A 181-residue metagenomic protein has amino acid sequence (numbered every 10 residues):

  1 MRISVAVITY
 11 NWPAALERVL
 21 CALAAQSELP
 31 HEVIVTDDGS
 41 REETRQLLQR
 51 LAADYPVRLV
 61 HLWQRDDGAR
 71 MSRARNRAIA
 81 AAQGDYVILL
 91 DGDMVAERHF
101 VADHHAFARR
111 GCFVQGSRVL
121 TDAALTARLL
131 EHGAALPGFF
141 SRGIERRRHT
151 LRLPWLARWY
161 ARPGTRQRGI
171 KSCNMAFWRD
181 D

Functional and structural regions predicted by a protein language model:
R2-S4, E32: Cell-envelope/extracellular polymer assembly enzymes that use nucleotide-activated donors
W12-A25: Short, well-formed alpha-helical segments that are part of the catalytic scaffolds of diverse glycosyltransferases
A22, L29, D37-L47, G68 (+1 more regions): A conserved acidic beta->alpha catalytic loop
R65-A82, H99: Glycine-rich, basic loop-to-helix element that forms the pyrophosphate-binding segment of sugar-nucleotide handling
Q83-G84, S172-D181: Conserved nucleotide-sugar donor-binding and metal-coordinating catalytic region shared by glycosyltransferases
V87: Short aromatic/hydrophobic "clamp" motif used to bind/position activated sugar donors
H99-F140: Conserved donor NDP-sugar-binding/catalytic core segment of glycosyltransferases
A134-Q167: Short, flexible, basic/aromatic active-site loop/helix in glycosyltransferases
